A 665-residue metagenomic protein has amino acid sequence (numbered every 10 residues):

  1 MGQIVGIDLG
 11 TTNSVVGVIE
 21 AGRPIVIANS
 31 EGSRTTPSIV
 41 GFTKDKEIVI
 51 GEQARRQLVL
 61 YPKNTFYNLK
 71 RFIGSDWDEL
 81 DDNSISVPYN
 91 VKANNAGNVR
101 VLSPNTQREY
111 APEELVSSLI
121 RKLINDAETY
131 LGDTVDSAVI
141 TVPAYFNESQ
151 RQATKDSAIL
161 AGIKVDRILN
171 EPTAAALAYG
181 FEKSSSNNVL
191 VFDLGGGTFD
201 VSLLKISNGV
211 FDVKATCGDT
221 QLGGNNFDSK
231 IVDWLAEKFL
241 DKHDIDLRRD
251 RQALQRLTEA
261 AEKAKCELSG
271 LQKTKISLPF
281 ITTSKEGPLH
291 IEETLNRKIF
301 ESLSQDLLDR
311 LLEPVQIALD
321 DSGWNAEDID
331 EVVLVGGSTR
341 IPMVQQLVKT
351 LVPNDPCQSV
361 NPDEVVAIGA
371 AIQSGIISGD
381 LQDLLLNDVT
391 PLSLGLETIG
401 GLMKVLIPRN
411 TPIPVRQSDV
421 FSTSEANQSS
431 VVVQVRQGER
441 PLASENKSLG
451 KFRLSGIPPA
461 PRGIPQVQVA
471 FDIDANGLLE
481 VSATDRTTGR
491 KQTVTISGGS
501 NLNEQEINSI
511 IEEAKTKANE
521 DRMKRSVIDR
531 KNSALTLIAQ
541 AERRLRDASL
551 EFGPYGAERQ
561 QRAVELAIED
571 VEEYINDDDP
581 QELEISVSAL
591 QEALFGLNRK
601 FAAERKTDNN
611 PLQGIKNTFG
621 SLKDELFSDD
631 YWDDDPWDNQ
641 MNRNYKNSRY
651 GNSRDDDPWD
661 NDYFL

Functional and structural regions predicted by a protein language model:
M1-G97, L102-E113, S117-S118, N125-L665: Oxyanion-binding/catalytic loops of NTP- or PPi-dependent enzymes
